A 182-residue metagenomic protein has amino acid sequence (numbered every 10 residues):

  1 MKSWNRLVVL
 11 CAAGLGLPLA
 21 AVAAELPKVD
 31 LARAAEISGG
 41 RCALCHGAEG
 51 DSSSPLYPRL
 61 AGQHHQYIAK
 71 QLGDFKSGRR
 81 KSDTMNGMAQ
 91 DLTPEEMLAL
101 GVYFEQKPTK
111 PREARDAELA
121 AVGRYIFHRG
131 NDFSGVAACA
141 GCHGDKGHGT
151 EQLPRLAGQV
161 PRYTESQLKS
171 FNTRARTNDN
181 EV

Functional and structural regions predicted by a protein language model:
M1-N5: N-terminal secretory signal peptides that target proteins for export/translocation
V8-P18: Bacterial N-terminal signal peptides
A21-S38, D51-L56, Q106-F133: Electrostatic cytochrome c docking/interface patches
A32-A43, H65, K70, H128-A140 (+3 more regions): Sequence context surrounding c-type heme c attachment/ligation sites in exported
G39-E49, L100, G123, V136-D145: The canonical Cys-X-X-Cys-His
A43, A48-G73: N-terminal, post-signal-peptide region of Sec/Tat-exported proteins
S53-R59, D74-D116, T150-R155, N172-V182: Axial heme c-ligation environment in periplasmic c-type cytochrome domains
